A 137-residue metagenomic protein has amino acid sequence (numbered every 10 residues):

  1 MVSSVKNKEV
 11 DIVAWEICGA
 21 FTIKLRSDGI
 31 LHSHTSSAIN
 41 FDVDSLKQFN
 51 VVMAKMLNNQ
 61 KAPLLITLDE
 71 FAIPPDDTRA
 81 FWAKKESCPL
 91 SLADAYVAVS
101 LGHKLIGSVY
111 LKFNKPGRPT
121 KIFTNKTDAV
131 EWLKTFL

Functional and structural regions predicted by a protein language model:
V2-L137: Amphipathic, Lys/Arg-enriched alpha-helical "gate/interface" segment within cytosolic domains that mediates
